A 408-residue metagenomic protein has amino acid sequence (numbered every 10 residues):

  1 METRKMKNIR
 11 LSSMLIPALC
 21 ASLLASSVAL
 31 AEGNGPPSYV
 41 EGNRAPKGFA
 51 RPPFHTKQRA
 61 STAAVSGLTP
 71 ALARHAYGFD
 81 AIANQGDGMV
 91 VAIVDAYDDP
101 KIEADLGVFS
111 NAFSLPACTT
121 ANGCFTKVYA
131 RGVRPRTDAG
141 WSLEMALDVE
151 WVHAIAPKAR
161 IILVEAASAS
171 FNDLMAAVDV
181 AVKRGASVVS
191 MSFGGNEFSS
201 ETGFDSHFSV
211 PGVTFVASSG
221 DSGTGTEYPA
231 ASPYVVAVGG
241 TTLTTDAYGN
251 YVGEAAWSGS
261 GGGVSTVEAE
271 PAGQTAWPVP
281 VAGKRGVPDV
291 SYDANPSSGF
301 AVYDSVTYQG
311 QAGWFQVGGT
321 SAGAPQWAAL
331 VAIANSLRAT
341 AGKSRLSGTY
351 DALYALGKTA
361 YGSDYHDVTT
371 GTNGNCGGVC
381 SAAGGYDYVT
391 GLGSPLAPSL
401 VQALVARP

Functional and structural regions predicted by a protein language model:
M1-K5, A181: N-terminal amphipathic/basic-hydrophobic helices that include classical n-h-c signal peptides and signal-anchor
R4-I16: Bacterial N-terminal signal peptides that target proteins for export
S13, S22, N84, P229 (+1 more regions): Sterically constrained small-residue positions within well-ordered secondary structures of folded domains
I16-S26: Bacterial N-terminal signal peptides
A25-A167, V188, S192, T214-V216 (+3 more regions): N-terminal zymogen propeptides
A154-I155, A159-P408: Extracellular protease catalytic domains of secreted zymogens
